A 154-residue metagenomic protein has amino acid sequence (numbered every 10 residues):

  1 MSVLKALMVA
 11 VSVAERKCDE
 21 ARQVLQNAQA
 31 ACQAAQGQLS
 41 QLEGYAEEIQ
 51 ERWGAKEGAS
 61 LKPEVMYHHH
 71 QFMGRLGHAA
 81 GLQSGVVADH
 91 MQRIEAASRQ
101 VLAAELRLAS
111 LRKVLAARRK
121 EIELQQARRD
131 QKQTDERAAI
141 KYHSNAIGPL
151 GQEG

Functional and structural regions predicted by a protein language model:
M1-G154: Charge-rich amphipathic alpha-helical interaction elements
